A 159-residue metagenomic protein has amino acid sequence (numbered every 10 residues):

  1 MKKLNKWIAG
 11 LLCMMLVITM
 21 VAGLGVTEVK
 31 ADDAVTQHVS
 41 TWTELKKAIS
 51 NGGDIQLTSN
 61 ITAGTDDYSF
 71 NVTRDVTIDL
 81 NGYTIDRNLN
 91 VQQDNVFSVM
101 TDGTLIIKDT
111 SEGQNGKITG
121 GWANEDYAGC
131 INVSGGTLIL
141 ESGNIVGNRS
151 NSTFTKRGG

Functional and structural regions predicted by a protein language model:
M1-L4: N-terminal secretory signal peptides that target proteins for export/translocation
K6-I18: Sec-dependent N-terminal signal peptides
I18-V35: Sec-dependent signal peptide cleavage junction
T27-K30, I145-G159: Short, intrinsically disordered, charge-balanced linker/junction segments flanking boundaries in proteins
D32-T58, A63, D67-S69: Acidic Gly/Asp/Thr-rich repetitive segments characteristic of extracellular carbohydrate-active and adhesion proteins
A63-T77, D86-D109, G120-L138, F154: Extracellular beta-strand-rich solenoid/capping regions of secreted or surface-exposed proteins that bind or remodel
I85, E112-A123, I145-V146, S150: Beta-rich extracellular carbohydrate-active architectures
